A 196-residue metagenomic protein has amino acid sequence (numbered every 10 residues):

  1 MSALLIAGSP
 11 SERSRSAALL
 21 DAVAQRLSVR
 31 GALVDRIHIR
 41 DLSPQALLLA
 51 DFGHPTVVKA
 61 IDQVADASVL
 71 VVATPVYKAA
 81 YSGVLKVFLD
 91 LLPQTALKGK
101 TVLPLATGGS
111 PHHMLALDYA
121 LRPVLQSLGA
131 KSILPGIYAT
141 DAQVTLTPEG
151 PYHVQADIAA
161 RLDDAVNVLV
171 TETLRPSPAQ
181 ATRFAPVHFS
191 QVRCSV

Functional and structural regions predicted by a protein language model:
M1-A32: N-terminal beta1-alpha1 ligand-phosphate binding loop
A7, H38, G136-Y138: Residue-level recognition of beta-strand->loop/alpha-helix junctions
G8-S9, I39, T107-G108: Cofactor-binding loop segments of dinucleotide-utilizing enzymes, especially the Rossmann-like FAD- and NAD(P)+-binding
A22-V29, P123-K131: Active-site-adjacent alpha-helix of alpha/beta-hydrolase-fold enzymes
R36-T56, T145-P151: N-terminal beta-loop-helix "entrance" segment that forms/cooperates in small-molecule cofactor or anionic ligand
F52, T56-G129: Helix-loop-strand module that forms the ligand-binding subsite of alpha/beta enzymes
I133-V196: Glycine-rich phosphate/pyrophosphate-binding loop and the adjoining helix
